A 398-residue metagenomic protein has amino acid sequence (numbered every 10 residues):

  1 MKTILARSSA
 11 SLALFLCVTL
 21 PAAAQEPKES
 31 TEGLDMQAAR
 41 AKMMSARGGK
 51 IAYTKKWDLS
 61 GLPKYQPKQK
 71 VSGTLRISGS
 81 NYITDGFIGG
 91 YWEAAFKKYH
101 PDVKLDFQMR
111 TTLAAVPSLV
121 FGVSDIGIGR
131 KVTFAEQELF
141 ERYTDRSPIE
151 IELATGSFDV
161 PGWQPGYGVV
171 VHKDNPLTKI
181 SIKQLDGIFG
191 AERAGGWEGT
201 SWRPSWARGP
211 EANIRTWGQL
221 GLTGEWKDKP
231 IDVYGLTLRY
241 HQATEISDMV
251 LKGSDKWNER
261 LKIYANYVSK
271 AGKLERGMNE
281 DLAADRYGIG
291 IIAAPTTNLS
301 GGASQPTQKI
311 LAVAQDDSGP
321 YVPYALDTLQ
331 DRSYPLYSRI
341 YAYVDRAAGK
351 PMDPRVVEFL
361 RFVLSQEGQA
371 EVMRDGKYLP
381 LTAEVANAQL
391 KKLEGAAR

Functional and structural regions predicted by a protein language model:
M1-A6: N-terminal secretory signal peptides that target proteins for export/translocation
S9-T19: Bacterial N-terminal signal peptides
L20-A24: Sec/Tat signal peptide C-region and signal peptidase I cleavage site
Q25-R398: Flexible loop/hinge segments at secondary-structure junctions
